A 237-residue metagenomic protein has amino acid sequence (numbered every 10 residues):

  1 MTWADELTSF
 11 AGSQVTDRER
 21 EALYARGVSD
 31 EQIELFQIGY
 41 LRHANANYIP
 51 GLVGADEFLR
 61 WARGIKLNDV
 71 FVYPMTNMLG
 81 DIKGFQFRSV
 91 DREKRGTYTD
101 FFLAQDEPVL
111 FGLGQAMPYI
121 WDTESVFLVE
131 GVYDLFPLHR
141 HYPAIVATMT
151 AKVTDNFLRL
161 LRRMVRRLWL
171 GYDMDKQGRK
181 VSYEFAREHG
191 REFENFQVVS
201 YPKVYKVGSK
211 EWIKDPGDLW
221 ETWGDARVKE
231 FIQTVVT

Functional and structural regions predicted by a protein language model:
M1-V72, T76-L79, I120-W121, R162 (+2 more regions): TOPRIM metal-binding catalytic domain and adjacent DNA-binding surface shared by DnaG-type primases
T2, M78, R95, T123-V126 (+1 more regions): TOPRIM fold recognition
A22-V28, A104-P118, K152, Y205-W223: Short, exposed beta-strand "edge-strand" segments with a Pro/Gly-rich flavor and a Y/T-containing core
A44-V165, S182: Phosphate-handling DNA/RNA-contact segment within nucleic-acid enzymes
